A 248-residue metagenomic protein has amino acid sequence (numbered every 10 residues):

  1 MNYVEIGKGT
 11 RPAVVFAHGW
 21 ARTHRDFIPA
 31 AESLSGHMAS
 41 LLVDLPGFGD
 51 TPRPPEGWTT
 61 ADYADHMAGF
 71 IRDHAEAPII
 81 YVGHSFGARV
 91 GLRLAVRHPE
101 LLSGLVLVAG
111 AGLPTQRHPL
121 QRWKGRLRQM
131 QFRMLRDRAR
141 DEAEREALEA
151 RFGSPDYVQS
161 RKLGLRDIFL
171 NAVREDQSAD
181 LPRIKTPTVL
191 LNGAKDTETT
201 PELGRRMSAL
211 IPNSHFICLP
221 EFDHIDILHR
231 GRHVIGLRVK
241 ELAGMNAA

Functional and structural regions predicted by a protein language model:
I6-P52: Conserved HGGG/HGGXW glycine-rich cap/lid loop of the alpha/beta-hydrolase fold
L41-V82, L228, I235: Active-site loop/oxyanion-hole signature of alpha/beta-hydrolase fold enzymes
G83, G87, G91: Gly/Ala-rich beta-loop-alpha elbow adjacent to hydrolase catalytic centers
L92-R97, L101-D137: Flexible "cap/lid" loop of the alpha/beta hydrolase fold
A150-A179: Hydrophobic, aromatic-rich cap/lid helix
R183-I184, L190-N192: Short beta-strand/loop motif that positions the catalytic acidic residue of the alpha/beta-hydrolase fold
K195-T199, I225: Acidic catalytic loop of the alpha/beta-hydrolase fold
F222-R232: Catalytic histidine-centered segment of alpha/beta-hydrolase-like enzymes
